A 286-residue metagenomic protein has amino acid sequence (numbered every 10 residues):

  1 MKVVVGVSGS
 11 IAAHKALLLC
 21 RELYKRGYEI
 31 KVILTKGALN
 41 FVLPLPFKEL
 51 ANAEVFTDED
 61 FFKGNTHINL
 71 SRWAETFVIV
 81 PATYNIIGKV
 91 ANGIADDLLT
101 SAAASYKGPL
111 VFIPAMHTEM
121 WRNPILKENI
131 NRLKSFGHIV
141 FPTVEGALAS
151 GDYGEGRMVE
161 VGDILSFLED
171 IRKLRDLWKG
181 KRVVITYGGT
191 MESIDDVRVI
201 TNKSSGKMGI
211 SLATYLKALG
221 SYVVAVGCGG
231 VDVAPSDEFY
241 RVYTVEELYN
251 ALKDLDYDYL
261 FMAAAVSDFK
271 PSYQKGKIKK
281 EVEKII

Functional and structural regions predicted by a protein language model:
M1-F112, H117-I286: A cross-family phosphate/adenosyl-ligand binding-site feature
